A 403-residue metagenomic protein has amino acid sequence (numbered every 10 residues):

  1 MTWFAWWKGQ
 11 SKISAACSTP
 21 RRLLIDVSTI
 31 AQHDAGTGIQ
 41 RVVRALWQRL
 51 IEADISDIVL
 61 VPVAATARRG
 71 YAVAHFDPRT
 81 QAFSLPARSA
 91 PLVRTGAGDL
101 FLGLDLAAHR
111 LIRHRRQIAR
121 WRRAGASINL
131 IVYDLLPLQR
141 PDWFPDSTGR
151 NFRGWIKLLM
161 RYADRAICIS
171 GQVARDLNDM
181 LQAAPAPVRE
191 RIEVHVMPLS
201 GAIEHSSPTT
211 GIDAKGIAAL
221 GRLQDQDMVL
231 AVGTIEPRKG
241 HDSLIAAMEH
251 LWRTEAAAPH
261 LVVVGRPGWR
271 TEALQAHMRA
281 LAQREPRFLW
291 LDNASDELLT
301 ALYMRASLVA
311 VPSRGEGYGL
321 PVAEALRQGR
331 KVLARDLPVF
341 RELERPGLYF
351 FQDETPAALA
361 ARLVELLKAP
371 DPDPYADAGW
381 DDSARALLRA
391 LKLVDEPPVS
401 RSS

Functional and structural regions predicted by a protein language model:
M1-S403: Carbohydrate transferase catalytic cores enriched for Leloir-type hexosyltransferases
